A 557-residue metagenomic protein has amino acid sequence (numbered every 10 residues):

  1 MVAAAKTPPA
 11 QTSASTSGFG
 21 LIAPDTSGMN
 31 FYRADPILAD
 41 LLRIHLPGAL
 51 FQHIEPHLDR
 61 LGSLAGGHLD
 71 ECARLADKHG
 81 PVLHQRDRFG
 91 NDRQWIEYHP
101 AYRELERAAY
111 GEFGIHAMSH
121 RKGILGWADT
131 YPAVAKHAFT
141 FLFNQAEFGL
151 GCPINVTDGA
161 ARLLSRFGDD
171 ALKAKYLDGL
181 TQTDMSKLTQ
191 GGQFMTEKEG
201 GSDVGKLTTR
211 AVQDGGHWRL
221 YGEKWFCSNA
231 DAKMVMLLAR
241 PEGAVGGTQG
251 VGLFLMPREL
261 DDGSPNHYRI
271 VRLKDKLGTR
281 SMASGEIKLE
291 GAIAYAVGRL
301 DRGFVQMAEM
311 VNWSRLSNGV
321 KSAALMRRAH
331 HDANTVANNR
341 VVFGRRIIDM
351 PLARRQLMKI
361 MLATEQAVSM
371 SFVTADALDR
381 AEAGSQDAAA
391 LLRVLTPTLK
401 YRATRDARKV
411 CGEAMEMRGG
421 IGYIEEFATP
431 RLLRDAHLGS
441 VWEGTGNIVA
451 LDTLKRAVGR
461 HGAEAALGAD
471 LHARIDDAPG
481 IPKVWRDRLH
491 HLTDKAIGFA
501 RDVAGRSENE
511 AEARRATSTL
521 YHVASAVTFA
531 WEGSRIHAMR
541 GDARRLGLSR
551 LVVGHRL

Functional and structural regions predicted by a protein language model:
V2-A128: Extended, charge-enriched "interface" segments that sit outside catalytic cores
S17-L21, S27, R33, I37 (+6 more regions): Alpha-helix capping/hinge segments and adjacent helical runs
R93-K187, S228-A230, W442, H537 (+2 more regions): Internal helix-loop-helix
A128, D262-H267, V271, K276 (+3 more regions): A glycine-rich, basic-preceded beta-loop-alpha segment at the flavin cofactor/substrate interface of flavin-utilizing
G168-T209, Q213-G216, F372-A389, T396 (+3 more regions): Internal maturation/activation junctions in enzymes
H217, Y221-H267: A short core secondary-structure module
E365-K400, A500-A513, A530-R540: C-terminal helix-coil-helix/basic helical segment that borders enzyme active sites and/or dimer interfaces and provides
A473-L557: C-terminal amphipathic alpha-helical interaction region
